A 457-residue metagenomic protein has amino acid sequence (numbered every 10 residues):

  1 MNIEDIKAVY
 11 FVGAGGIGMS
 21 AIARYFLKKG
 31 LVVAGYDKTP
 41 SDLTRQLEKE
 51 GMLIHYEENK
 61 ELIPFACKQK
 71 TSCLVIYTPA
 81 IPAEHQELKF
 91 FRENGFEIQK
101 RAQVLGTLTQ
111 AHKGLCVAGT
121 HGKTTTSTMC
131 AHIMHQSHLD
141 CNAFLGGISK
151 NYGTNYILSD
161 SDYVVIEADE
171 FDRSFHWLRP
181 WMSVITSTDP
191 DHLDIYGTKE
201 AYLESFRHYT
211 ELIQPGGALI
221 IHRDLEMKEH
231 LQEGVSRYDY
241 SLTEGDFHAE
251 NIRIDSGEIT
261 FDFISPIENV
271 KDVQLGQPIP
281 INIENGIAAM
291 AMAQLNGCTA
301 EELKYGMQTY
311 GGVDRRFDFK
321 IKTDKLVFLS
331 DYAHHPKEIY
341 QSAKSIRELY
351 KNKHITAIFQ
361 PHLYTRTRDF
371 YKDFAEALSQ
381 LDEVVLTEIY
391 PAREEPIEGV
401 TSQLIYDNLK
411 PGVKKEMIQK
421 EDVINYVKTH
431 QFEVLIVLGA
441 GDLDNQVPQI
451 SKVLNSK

Functional and structural regions predicted by a protein language model:
M1, N59-S72, V423-H430: Short amphipathic alpha-helix with an adjacent loop that forms part of the alpha/beta core around
N2-A8, G18, Y25, K29 (+2 more regions): Nucleotide phosphate-binding/pyrophosphate-handling subdomain across enzymes that bind or process nucleotide phosphates
Y10-A14, L438: Conserved N-terminal Rossmann-fold NAD(P)-binding element of oxidoreductases
Y25-L31, E48, E61-K68, P79-R223 (+4 more regions): Phosphate-binding loop of NTP-binding sites
L31-K38, L219-R223, T356-F359, L381-P391: Short internal beta-strands
Y36-D37, H55-K60, Q99-G106, F144-L145 (+4 more regions): Beta-strand->loop->alpha-helix junctions that form or flank phosphate-binding loops in nucleotide-handling enzymes
Y36-H55, K150-T154: N-terminal beta-loop-helix "entrance" segment that forms/cooperates in small-molecule cofactor or anionic ligand
E50, S236, A375-E433: C-terminal helical cap/extension that packs against the catalytic core of soluble nucleotide-cofactor enzymes
